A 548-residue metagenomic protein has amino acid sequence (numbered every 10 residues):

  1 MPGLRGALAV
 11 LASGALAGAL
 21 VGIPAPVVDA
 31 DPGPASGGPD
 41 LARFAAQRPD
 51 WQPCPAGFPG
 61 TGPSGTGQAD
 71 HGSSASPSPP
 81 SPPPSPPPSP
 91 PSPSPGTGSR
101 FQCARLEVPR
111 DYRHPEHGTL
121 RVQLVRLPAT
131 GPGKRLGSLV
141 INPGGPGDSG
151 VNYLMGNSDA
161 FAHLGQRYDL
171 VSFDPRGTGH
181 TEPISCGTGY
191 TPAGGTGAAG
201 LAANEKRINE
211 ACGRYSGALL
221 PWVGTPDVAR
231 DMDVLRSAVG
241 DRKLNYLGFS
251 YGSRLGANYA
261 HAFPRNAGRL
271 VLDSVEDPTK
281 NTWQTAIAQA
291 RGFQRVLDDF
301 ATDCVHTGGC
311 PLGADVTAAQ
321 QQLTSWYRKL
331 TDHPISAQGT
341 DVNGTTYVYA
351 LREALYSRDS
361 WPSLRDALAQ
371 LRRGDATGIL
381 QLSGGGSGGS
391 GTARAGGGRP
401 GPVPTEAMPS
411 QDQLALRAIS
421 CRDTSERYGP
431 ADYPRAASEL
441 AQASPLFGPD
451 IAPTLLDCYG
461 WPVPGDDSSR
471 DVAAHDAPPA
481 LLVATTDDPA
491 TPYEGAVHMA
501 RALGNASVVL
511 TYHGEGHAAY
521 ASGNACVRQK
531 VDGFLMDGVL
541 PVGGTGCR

Functional and structural regions predicted by a protein language model:
M1-A30, M232: Secretory targeting and sorting signals
G6-A9, G14, G18, T66 (+4 more regions): Intrinsic-disorder/low-complexity peptide segments enriched for small residues
A7, P84-P90, P128, G374 (+3 more regions): Small/flexible residues
L8-V10, S360, L414, P489: Generic alpha-helix initiation/capping and coil-helix boundary signal
D31-D70, P91-T346, A418-R548: Gly/Pro-rich cap/lid or specificity-loop segments adjacent to the active site
P63-P95, S387-P400: Ser/Thr/Gly/Pro-rich low-complexity, disordered linker/stalk segments of secreted and cell-surface proteins
D303-A418: Alpha/beta-hydrolase-fold enzymes
